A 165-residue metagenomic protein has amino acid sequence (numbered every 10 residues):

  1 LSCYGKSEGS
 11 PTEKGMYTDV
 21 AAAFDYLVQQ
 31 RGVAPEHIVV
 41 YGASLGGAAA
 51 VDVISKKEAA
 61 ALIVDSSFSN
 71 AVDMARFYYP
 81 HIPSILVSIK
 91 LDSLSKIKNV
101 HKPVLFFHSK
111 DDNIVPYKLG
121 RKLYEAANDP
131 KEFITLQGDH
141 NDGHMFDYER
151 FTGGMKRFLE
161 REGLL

Functional and structural regions predicted by a protein language model:
L1, A59, I63-D73, D92-S93 (+1 more regions): Active-site nucleophile loop of the alpha/beta-hydrolase fold
L1-Y26, I54: Membrane-embedded segments
G32-S44: Alpha/beta-hydrolase fold nucleophile elbow
S93, K102, P116-E125: Short alpha-helix in the alpha/beta-hydrolase fold that links the catalytic acid
N99-H101, L105-H108, D112: Short beta-strand/loop motif that positions the catalytic acidic residue of the alpha/beta-hydrolase fold
K110-V115, N141-D142: Acidic catalytic loop of the alpha/beta-hydrolase fold
R121-G143: Catalytic histidine neighborhood in serine/cysteine hydrolases with alpha/beta-hydrolase-type architecture
H144-L159: Post-His helix in hydrolase/transferase enzymes
